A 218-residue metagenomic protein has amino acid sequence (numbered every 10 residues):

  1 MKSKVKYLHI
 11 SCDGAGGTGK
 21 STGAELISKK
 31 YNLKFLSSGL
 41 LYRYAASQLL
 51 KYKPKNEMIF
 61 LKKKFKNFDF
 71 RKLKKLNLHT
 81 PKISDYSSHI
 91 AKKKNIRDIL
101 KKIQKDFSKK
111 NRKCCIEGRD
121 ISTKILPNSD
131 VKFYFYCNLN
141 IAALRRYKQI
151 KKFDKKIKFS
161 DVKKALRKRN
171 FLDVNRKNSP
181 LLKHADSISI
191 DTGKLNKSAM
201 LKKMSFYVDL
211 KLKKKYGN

Functional and structural regions predicted by a protein language model:
M1-H9: Extreme N-terminal, non-catalytic leader segments that precede Walker-type/kinase nucleotide-binding cores
I10-G14: Hydrophobic anchor at the beta1->P-loop junction of P-loop NTPases
G17: Walker A (P-loop) phosphate-binding loop of P-loop NTPases
S21: Walker A/P-loop
S28-S38, K51-P54: Post-Walker A helix-loop "phosphate-sensing" segment adjacent to the P-loop in P-loop NTPases
L40-K113, D120-T123, N140, L144 (+4 more regions): ATP-dependent small-molecule kinase phosphotransfer cores that center on conserved nucleotide phosphate-binding segments
K183-A199: Phosphate-binding beta-loop-alpha motif at adenosine-nucleotide cofactor sites
